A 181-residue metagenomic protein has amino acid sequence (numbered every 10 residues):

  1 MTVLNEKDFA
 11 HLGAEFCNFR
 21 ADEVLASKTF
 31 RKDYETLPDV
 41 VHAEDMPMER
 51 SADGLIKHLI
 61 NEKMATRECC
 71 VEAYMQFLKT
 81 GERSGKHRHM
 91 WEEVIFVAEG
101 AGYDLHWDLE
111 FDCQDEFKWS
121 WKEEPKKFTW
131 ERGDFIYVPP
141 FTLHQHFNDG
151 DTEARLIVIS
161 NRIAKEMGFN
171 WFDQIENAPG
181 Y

Functional and structural regions predicted by a protein language model:
M1-C69, W171-Y181: A short, N-terminal "cap"/entry segment at the start of jelly-roll beta-barrel domains of the cupin/DSBH fold
K57, N61, Y74-M90, E110-F111 (+1 more regions): Conserved short histidine dyad/triad with adjacent acidic residue
C69-C70, R88-M90, D149-D151: Short glycine/proline-enriched turns and hinge-like loops at secondary-structure junctions
M75-Q76, K86-H87, E92-V97, K127-F128 (+1 more regions): His/acidic/aromatic-lined binding-pocket segments of jelly-roll/cupin-type domains and related regulatory beta-sandwich
T80, M90-W119: Glycine- and acidic-residue-biased ligand/ion/polar-headgroup-sensing regions
H106, G168-F169: Intrinsically disordered, low-complexity regions enriched in proline, serine, glycine and charged residues
L109-P140: Short acidic-glycine-tyrosine-enriched beta hairpin
T129-D134, P140-M167: Ligand-binding loop in jelly-roll beta-barrel domains
